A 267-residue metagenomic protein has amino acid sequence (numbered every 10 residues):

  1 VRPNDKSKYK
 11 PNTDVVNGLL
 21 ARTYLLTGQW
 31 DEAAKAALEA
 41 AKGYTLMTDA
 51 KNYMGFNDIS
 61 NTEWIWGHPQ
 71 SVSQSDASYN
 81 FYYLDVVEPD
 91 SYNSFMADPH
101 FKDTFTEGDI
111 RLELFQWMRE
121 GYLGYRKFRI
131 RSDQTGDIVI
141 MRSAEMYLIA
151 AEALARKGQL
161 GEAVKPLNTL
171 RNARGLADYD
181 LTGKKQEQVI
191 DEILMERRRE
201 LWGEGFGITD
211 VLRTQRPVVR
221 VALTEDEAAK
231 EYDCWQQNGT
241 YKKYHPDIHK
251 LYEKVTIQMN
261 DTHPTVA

Functional and structural regions predicted by a protein language model:
V1-A144, R156-E162, Q186-Q188, V266: Structured, solvent-exposed acidic/aromatic patches
S78, G183-A267: Long, intrinsically disordered, low-complexity segments
Y147, L160-L176: Active/binding-pocket-proximal capping segment
L176-G183: Cytochrome P450 fold signature focused on the C-terminal beta-domain
